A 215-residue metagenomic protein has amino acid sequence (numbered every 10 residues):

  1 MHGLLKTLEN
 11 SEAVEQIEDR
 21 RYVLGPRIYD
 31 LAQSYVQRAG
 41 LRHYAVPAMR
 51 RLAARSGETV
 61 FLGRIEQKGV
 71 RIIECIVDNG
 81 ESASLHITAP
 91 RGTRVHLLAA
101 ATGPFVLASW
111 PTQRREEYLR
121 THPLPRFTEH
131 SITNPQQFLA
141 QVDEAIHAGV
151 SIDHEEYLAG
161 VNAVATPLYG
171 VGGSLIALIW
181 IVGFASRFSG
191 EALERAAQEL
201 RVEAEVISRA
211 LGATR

Functional and structural regions predicted by a protein language model:
M1-H43, E205, R209-A213: N-terminal helix-turn-helix
L4-A13, R27, F61, I72 (+2 more regions): Residue-level recognition of specific faces of alpha-helices
V14-E15, L62-G63, L168: A structural signal for short hydrophobic beta-strand segments in well-ordered beta-sheet cores
E18, E66, V171: Short, ordered coil/turn segments that flank beta-strands lining enzyme active or ligand-binding pockets
V23-T121: Amphipathic alpha-helical effector-binding/dimerization core of metabolite-sensing transcriptional regulators
L107, R114, H122-P123, A204-R215: Cysteine/selenocysteine-centered motifs that mediate thiol-based redox chemistry or coordinate metal-sulfur cofactors
H130-A204: Extended hydrophobic
